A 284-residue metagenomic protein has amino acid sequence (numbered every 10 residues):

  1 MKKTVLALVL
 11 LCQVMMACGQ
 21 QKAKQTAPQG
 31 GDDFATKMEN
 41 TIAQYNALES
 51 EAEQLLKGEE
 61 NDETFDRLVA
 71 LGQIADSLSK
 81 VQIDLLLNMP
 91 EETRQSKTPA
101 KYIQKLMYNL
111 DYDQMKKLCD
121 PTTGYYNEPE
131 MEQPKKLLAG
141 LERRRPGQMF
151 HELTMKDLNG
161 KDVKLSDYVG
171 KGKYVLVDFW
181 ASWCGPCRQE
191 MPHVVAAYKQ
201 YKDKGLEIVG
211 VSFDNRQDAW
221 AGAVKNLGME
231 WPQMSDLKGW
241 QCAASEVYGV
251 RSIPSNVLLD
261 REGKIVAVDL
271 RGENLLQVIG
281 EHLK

Functional and structural regions predicted by a protein language model:
M1-T26: Bacterial Sec-dependent N-terminal signal peptides
Q21-V163, G172: Oxidative protein folding and maturation machinery
V163-K164, V266: Generic structural signal for well-ordered beta-strand positions
S166-Y168, R271: Residue-level structural signal for beta-strand termini and adjacent loop
F179-A196: Conserved redox-active cysteine motifs that mediate thiol-disulfide chemistry, especially di-cysteine Cys-X(1-2)-Cys
K199-C242, E246-I253: Conserved segment of the thioredoxin-like fold in thiol-based oxidoreductases
M229, D236-H282: Thiol/disulfide oxidoreductase modules built on the thioredoxin-like
